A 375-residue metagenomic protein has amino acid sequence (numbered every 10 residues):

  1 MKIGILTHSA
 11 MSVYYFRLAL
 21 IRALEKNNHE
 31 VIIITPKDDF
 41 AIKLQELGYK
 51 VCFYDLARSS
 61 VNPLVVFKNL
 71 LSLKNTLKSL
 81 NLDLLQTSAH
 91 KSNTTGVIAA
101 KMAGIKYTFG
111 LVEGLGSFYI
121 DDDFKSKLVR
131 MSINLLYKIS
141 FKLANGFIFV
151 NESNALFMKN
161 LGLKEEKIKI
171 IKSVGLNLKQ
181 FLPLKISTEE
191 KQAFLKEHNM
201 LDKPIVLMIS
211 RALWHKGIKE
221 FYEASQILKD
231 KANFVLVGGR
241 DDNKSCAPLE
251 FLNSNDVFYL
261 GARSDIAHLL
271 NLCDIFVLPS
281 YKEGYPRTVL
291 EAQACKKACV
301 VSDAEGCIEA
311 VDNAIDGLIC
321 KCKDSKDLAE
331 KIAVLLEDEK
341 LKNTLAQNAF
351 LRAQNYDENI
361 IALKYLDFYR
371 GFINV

Functional and structural regions predicted by a protein language model:
T35-D39, L176, I209-A212, N233-C246 (+1 more regions): Glycosyltransferase donor-sugar binding loop
C52-F53, K138-S187: Donor nucleotide-sugar binding/catalytic pocket of nucleotide-sugar-dependent glycosyltransferases
S72, L182-N199, K364: A short helix/loop element that forms part of the nucleotide-sugar donor recognition site in Leloir-type
T87-N93, V112: Short His-centered aromatic/hydrophobic patch
M200-K216, Y222-Q226: Conserved donor-binding/catalytic core segment of Leloir-type glycosyltransferases
A262, Y281: Aromatic "clamp/platform" in nucleotide-sugar-dependent glycosyltransferases that forms part of the donor/acceptor
A298-V301, V311: Short hydrophobic beta-strand element within catalytic cores of glycosyltransferases and related nucleotide-activated
N313-A314, L318-S325, V334-E339, Q354: Conserved acidic donor-binding segment of nucleotide-sugar-dependent glycosyltransferases
